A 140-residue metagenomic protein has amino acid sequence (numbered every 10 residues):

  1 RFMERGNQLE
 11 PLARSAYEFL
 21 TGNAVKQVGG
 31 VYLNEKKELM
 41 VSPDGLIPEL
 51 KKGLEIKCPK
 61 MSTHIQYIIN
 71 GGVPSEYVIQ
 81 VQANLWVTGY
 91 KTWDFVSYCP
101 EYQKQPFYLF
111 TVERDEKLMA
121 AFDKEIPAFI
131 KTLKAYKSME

Functional and structural regions predicted by a protein language model:
R1-E140: Accessory terminal regions of nucleic-acid processing enzymes
